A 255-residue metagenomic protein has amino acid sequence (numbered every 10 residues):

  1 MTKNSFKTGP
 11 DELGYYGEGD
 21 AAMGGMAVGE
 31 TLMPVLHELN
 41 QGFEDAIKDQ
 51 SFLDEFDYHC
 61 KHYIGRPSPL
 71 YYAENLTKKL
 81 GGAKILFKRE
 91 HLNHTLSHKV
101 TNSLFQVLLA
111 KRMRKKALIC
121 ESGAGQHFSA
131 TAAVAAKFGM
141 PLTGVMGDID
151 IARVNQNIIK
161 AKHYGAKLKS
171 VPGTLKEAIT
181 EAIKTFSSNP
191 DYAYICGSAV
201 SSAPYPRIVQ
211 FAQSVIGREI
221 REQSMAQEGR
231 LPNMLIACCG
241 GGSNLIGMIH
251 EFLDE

Functional and structural regions predicted by a protein language model:
M1-E255: PLP-dependent amino-acid enzyme catalytic core
